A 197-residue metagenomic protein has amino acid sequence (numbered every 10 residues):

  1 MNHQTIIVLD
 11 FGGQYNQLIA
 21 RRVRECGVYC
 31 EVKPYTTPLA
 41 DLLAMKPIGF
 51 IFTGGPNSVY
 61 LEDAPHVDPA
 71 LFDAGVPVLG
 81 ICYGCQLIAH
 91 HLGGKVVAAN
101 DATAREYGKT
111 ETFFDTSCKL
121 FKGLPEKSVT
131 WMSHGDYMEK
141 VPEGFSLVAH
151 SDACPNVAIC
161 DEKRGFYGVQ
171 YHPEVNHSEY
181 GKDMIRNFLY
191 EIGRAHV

Functional and structural regions predicted by a protein language model:
T5-C26: Short, charged N-terminal beta->alpha structural module
R21-G27, A44-G123, V129, E179-R186: Cysteine-nucleophile active-site neighborhood
G27-L43: A short, well-structured beta->alpha microelement
C30-V32, V96, L147: Generic structural signal for residues in well-ordered beta-strands
T116-K163: Catalytic beta-strand/loop cores that center a nucleophilic Ser/Cys/Thr and support acyl-enzyme chemistry
S146-H150, C154-Y167, V175-E191: C-terminal and late-domain segments of enzyme folds
A195-V197: Conserved small/polar residues in nucleotide/adenosyl-binding loops
